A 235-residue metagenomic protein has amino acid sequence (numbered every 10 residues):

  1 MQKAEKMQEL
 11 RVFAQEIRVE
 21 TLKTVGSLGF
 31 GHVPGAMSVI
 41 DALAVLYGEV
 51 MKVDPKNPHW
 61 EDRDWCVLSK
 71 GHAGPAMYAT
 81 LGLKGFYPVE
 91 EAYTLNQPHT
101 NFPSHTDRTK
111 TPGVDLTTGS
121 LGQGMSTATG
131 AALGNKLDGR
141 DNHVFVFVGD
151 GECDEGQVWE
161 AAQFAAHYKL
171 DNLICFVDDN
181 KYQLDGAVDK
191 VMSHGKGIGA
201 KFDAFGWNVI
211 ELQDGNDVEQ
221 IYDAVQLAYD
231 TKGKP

Functional and structural regions predicted by a protein language model:
M1-F145, E211: Thiamine diphosphate
K52-H59, R63-W65, H105-P235: Glycine-rich ThDP/TPP pyrophosphate-binding loop and its adjacent helix/strand module within ThDP-dependent enzymes
